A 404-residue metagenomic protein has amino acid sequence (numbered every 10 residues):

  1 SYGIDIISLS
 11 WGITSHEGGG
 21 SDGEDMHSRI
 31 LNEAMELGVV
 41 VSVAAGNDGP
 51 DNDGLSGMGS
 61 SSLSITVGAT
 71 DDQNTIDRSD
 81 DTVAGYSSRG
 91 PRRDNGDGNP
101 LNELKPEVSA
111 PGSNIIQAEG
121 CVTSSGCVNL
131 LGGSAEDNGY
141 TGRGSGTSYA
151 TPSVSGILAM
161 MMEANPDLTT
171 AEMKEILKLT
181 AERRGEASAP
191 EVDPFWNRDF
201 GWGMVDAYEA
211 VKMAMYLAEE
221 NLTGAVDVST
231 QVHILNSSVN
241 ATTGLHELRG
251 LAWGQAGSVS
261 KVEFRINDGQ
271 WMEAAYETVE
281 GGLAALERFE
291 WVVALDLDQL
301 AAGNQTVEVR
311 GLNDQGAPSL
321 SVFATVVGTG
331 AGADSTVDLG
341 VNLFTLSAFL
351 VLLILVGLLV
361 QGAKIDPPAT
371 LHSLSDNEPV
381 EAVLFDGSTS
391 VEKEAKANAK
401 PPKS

Functional and structural regions predicted by a protein language model:
S1-S8, S21-V41, N52-G68, D80-A110 (+2 more regions): Mature extracellular/periplasmic domains of secretome proteins
I6-S8, G139, E163-L235, E247-R249: C-terminal subdomain of the subtilisin-like protease fold in secreted/lumenal serine endopeptidases
G12-T14, V40, G46-P50, D72 (+1 more regions): Catalytic metal-binding/acid-base residues of hydrolase active sites
G59-A159, E163, E209: Extracellular S/T/G-rich loop segment that most often corresponds to the catalytic His/Ser-adjacent loop
D227-A331: Long, low-complexity serine/threonine/glycine- and acidic-rich segments characteristic of extracellular
A333-L350: Juxtamembrane/start-of-transmembrane alpha-helix segments at the extracytoplasmic/lumenal side of membrane anchors
L352-D366: Alpha-helical transmembrane segments
K364-S404: Cytoplasmic C-terminal tails of single-pass
